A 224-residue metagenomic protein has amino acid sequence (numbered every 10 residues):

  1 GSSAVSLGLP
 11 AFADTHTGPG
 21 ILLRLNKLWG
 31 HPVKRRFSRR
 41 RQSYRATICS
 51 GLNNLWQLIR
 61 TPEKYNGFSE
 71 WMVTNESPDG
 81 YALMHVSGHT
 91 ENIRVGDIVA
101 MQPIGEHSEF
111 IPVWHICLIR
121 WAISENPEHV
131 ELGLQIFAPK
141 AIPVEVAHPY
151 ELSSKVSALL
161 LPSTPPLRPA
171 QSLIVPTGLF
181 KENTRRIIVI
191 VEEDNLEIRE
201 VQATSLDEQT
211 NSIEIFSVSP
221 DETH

Functional and structural regions predicted by a protein language model:
A4-P143, A147-H224: Short strand-loop-strand
